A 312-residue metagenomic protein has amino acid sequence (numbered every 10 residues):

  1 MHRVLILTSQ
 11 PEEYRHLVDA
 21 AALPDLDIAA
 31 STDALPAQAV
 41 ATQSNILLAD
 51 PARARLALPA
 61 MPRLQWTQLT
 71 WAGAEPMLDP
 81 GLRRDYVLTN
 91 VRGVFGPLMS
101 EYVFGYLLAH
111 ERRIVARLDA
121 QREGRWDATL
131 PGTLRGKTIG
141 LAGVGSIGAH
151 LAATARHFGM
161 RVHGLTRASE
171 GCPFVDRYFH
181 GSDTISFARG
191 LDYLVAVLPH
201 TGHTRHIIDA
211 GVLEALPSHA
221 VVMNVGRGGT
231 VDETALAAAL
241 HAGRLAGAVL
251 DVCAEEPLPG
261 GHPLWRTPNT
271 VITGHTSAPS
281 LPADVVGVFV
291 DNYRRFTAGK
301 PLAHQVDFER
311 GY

Functional and structural regions predicted by a protein language model:
M1-I46: N-terminal glycine-/charge-rich "phosphate-binding" loop or analogous flexible N-terminal tail
V40-A41, L58-M61, L134, S186-R189 (+2 more regions): A short, aliphatic-rich alpha-helical micro-motif
Q43-L118, G132: Phosphate/diphosphate ligand-binding glycine-rich loop within oxidoreductases
T89-Y102, E256-Y312: C-terminal helix-to-coil terminal segments
Y102, Y106-L130, A283-D284, F289 (+1 more regions): A charged, well-structured terminal subsegment
R117-H150, R177: Glycine-rich NAD(P)-binding loop of Rossmann-like domains
H157-F174: NAD(P)-binding Rossmann-fold cofactor-contacting core
S169-P263: Rossmann-like adenosine-cofactor binding region
